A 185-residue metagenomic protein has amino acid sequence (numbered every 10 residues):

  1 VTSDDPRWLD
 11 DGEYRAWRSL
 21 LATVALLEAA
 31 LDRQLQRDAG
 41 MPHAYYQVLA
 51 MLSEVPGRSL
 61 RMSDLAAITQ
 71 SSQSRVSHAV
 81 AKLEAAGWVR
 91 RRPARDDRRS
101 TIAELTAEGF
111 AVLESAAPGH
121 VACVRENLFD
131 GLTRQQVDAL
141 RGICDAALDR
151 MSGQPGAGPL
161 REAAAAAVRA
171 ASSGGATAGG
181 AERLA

Functional and structural regions predicted by a protein language model:
V1-A39, A165-A185: N-terminal leader segment of winged-helix/HTH proteins
T2-D4, A81-A139: Charged, amphipathic alpha-helical coiled-coil/dimerization segments
L9-G12, M41, L60, L105 (+1 more regions): Alpha-helical hairpin
G12, A16, A44-Y46, E108: N-terminal positioning helix adjacent to the helix-turn-helix/winged-helix DNA-binding module
A29-S72, P159-R161: N-terminal helix-turn-helix DNA-binding core of bacterial DNA-binding proteins
R75, A79-K82, I143: Residues within the DNA-recognition helix of helix-turn-helix
E114-A185: Terminal interaction helix/tail motif
